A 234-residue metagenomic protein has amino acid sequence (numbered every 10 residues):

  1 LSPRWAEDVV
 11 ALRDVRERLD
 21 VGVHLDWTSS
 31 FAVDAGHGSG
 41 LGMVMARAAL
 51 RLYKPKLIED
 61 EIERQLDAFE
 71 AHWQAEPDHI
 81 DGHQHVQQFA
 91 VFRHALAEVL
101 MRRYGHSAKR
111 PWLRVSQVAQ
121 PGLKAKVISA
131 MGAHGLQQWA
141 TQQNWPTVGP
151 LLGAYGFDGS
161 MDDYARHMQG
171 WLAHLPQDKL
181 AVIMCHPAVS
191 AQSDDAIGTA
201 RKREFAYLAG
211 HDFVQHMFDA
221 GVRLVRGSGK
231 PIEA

Functional and structural regions predicted by a protein language model:
S2-D20, H24-H79, F89-A234: Terminal accessory/targeting
G82-Q84: Short glycine-centered, acidic/aromatic-flanked micro-motifs in structured strand/loop junctions that mark active-site
